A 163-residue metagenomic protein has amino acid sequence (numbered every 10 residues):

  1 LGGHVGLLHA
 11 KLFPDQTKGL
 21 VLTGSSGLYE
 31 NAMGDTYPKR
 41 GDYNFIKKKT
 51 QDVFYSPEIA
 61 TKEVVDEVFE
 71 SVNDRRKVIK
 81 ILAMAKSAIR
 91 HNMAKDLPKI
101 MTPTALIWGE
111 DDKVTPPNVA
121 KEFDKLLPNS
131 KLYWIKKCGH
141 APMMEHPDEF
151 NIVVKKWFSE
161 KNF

Functional and structural regions predicted by a protein language model:
L1-Y29: Conserved hydrolase catalytic core segment
G3, L28, I89, K113-P116 (+1 more regions): Nucleotide-sugar-dependent glycosyltransferase donor-binding/catalytic pocket residues
Q16-G19, P103-A105, P128-K131: Structural signature of beta-strand start/N-cap positions in the alpha/beta core of ABC transporter nucleotide-binding
G24, K49, V68, I81 (+3 more regions): Generic structural signal for small/hydrophobic residues in well-ordered secondary structure, especially within
S26-M33, P57: A short beta-to-alpha transition loop/helix N-cap that caps and shapes the active-site region
R40-T102: Conserved alpha/beta-hydrolase catalytic His-Asp/Glu region
K80, K86-K125, W134: Conserved serine/cysteine hydrolase catalytic core
S130-F163: Catalytic active-site module of serine/aspartate enzymes centered on a nucleophile-bearing elbow/loop
